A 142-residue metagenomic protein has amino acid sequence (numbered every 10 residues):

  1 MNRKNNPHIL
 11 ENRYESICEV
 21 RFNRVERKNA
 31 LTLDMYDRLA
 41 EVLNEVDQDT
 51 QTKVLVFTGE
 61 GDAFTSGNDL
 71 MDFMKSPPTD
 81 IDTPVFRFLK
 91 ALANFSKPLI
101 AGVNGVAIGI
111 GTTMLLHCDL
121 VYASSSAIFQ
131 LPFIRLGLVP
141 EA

Functional and structural regions predicted by a protein language model:
M1-E60, K90: Conserved CoA-thioester-binding segment of acyl-CoA-metabolizing enzymes
V20, F57, D69, M114-L116: Hydrophobic/aromatic residues within transmembrane alpha-helices of multi-pass small-molecule transporters
M35-R38, P84, M114: Hydrophobic alpha-helical membrane-association signature
Q51, G59-N94, A107: Glycine- (often His-adjacent) and acidic-residue-rich active-site loop that binds/positions the CoA thioester
F88-N94, G102, I108-A142: CoA-thioester-processing core
